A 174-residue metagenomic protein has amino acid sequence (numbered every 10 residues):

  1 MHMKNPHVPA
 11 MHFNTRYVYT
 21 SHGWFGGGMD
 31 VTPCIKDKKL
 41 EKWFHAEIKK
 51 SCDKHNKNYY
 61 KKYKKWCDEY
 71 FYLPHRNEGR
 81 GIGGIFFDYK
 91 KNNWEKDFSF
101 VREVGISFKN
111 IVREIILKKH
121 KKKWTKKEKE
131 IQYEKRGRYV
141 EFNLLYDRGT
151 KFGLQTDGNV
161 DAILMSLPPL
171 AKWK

Functional and structural regions predicted by a protein language model:
M1-K174: A domain-level signal for the structural core that forms small-molecule/cofactor-binding pockets and catalytic centers
